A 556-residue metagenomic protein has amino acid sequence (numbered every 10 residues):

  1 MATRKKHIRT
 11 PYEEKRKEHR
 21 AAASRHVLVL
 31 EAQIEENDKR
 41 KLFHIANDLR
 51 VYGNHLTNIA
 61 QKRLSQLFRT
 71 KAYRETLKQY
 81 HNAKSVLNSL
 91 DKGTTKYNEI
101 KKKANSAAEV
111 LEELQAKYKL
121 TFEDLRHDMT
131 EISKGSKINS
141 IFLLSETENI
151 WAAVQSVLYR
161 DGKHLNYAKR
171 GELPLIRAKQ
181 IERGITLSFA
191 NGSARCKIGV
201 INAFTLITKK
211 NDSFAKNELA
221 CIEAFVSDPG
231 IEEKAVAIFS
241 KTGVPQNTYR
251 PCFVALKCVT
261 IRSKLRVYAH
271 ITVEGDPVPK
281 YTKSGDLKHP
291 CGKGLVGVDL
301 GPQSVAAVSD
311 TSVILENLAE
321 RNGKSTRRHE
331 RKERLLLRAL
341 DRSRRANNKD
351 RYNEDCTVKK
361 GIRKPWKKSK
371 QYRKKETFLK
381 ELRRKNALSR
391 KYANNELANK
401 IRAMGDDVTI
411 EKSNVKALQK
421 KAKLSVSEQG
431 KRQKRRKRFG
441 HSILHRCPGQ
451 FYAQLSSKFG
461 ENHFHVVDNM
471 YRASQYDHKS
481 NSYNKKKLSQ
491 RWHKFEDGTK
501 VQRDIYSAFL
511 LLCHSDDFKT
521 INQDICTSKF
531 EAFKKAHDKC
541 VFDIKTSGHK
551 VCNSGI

Functional and structural regions predicted by a protein language model:
A2-L144: Gly/serine-rich nucleotide phosphate-binding loop at the start of the catalytic core of nucleotide/ADP-ribose-handling
T3-K5, R266-I556: Positively charged, helix-rich recognition surfaces that bind polyanionic ligands
R16-E18, A255-V259, P277-L287: Catalytic micro-motifs at enzyme active sites that drive phosphoryl/nucleotidyl and oxygen chemistry
I34, G171, C258-T260, V273-G275 (+1 more regions): Short, flexible loop/turn elements at secondary-structure junctions
L56, S145-V157, I505-S515: Stable alpha-helical structural segments in soluble proteins, enriched in small hydrophobic residues
T70, T94, N211-D212, G361 (+1 more regions): Serine-centered coil/turn micro-motif
A72-S85, L165-G184, K359-K360, K529-S547: Amphipathic alpha-helical surface "interface" segments used for docking/oligomerization or membrane association within
K84-R262, L424, R435, G440-H445: Acidic carboxylate diad motif detector
